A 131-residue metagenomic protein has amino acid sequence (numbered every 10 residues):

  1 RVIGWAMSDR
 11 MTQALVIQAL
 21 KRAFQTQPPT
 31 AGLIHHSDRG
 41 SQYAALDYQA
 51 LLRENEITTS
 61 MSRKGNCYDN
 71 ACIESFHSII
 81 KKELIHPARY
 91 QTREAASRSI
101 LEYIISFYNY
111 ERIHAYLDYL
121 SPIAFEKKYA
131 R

Functional and structural regions predicted by a protein language model:
R1-R131: Charged DNA-binding/catalytic regions of mobile-element recombinases
